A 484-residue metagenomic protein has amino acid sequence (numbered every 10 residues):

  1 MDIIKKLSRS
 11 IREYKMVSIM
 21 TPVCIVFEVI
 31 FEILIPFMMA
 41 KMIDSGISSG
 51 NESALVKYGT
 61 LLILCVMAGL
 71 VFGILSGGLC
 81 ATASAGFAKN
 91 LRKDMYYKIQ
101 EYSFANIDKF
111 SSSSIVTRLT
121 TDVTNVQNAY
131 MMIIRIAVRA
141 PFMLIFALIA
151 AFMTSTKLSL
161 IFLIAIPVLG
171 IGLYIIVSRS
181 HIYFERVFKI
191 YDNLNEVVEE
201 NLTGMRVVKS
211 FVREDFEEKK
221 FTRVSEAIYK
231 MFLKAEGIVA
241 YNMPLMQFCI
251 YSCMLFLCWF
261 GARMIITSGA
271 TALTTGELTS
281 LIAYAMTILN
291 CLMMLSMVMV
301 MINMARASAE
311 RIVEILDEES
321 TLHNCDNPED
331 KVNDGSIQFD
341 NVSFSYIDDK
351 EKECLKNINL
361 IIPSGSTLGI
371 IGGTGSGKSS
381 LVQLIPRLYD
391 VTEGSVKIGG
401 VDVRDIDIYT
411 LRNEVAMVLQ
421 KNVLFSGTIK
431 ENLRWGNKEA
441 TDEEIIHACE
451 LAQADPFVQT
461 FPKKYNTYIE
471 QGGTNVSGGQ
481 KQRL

Functional and structural regions predicted by a protein language model:
I3, R12, S18-L75, L79 (+2 more regions): Transmembrane helix-loop-helix hairpins at lipid-water interfaces of multipass membrane proteins, especially the type-1
R12, V23, F27, F31-I35 (+8 more regions): Hydrophobic alpha-helical transmembrane segments of ABC transporter permease domains
E13-M16, L79, E101-A105, T121-I134 (+7 more regions): An intracellular "coupling" helix at the cytosolic face of ABC transporter transmembrane type-1 domains
M16-V17, C65-S84, R135-F142, L163-I190 (+3 more regions): Alpha-helical transmembrane segments of multi-pass membrane proteins
V23-C24, F31-D44, C65-S112, V116 (+12 more regions): Juxtamembrane helix-loop junctions of ABC transporter transmembrane domains
S49, A85, K93-T117, T121-V123 (+5 more regions): Short intracellular "coupling" helices and adjacent cytoplasmic loop segments at the cytosolic face of multi-pass
N51-K57, A150-I164, K234-E310, I315-L316: Helix-loop-helix
K331-L484: ABC-type nucleotide-binding domain
